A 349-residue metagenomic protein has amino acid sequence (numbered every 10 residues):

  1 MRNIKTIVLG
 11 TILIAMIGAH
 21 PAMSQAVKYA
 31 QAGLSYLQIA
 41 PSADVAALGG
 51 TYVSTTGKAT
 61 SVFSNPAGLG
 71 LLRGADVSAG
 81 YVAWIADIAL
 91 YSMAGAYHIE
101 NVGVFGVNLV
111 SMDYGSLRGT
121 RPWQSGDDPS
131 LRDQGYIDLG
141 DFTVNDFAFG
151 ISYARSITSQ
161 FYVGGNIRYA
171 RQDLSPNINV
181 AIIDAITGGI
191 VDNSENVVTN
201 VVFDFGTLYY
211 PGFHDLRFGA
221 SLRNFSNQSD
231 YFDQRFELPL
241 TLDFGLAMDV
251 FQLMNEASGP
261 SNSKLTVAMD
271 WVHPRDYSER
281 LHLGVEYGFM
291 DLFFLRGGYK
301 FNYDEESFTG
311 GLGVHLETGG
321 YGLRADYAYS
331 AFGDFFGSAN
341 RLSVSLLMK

Functional and structural regions predicted by a protein language model:
M1-L9: Bacterial N-terminal signal peptides that target proteins for export
L9-G18: Bacterial N-terminal signal peptides
H20-S24: Sec/Tat signal peptide C-region and signal peptidase I cleavage site
Q25-K349: Subset of outer-membrane beta-barrel
